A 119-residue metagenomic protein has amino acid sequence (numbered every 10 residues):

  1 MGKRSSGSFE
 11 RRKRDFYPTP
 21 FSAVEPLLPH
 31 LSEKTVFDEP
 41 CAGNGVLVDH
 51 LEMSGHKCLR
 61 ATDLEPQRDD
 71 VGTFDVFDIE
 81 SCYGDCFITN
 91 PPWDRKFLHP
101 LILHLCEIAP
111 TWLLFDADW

Functional and structural regions predicted by a protein language model:
M1-W119: Class I S-adenosyl-L-methionine-dependent methyltransferase catalytic core
